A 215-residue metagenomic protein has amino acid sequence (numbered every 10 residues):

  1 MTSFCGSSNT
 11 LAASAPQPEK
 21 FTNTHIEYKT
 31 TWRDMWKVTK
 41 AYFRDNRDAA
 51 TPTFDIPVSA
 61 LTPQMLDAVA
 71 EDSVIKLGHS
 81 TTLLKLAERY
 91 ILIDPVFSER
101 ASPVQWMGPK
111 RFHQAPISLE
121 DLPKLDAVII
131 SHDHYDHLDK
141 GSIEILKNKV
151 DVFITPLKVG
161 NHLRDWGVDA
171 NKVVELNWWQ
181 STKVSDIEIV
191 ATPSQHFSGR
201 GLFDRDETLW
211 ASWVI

Functional and structural regions predicted by a protein language model:
M1-K110, A115-D121, I215: Metallo-beta-lactamase
E27, D34, M107-I154: Active-site metal-binding motif and surrounding structural segment of the metallo-beta-lactamase
L84, D94, H132, F153 (+1 more regions): Divalent metal-coordination and catalytic microenvironments
K85, K183-I215: Catalytic core of the metallo-beta-lactamase
R89-I91, A127, I187: Structural motif
H134-L138, G160-H162, Q180-K183, S198-G199: Active-site environment of divalent metal-dependent phosphoester hydrolases
F153-P156, N161-W166: Loop-centered beta-sheet repeat module
L163-N177: Helix-loop-beta element that forms the nucleotide-linked donor phosphate-binding surface in glycosyltransferases
